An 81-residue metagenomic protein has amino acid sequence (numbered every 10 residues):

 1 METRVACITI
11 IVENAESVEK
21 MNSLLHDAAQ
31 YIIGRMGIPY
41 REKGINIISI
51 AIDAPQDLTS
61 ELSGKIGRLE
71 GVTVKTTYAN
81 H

Functional and structural regions predicted by a protein language model:
M1-H81: Long, contiguous binding/interaction regions
